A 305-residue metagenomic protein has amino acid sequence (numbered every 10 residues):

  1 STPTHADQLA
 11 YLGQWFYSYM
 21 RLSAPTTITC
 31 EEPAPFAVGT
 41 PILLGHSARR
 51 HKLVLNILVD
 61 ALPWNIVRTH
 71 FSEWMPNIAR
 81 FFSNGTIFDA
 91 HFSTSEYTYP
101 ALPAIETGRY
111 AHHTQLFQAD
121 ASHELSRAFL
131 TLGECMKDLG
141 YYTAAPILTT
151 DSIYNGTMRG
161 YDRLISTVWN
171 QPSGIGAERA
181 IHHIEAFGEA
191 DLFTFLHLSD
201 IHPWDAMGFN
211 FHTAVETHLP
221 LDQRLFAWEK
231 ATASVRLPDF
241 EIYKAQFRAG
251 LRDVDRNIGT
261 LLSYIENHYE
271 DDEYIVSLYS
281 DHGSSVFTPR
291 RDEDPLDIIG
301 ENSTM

Functional and structural regions predicted by a protein language model:
S1-M305: Catalytic domains that recognize anionic headgroups
